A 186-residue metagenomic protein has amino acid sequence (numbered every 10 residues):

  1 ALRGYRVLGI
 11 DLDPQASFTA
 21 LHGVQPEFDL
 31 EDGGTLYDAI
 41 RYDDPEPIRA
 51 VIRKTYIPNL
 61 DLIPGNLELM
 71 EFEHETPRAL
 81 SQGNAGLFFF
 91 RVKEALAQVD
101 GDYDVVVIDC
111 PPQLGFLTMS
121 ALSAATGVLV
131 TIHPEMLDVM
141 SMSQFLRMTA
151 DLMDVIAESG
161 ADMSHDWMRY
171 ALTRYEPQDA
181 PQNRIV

Functional and structural regions predicted by a protein language model:
A1-V186: P-loop NTP-binding core
